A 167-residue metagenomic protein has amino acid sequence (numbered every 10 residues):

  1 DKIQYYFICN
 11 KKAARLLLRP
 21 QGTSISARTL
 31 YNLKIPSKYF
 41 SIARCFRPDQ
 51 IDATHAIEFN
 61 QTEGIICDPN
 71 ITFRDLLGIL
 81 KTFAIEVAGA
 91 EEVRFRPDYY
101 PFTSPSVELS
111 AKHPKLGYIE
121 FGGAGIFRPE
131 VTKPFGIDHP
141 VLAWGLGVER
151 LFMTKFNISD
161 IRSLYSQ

Functional and structural regions predicted by a protein language model:
D1-Q167: TRNA-recognition modules of translation machinery and tRNA-sensing kinases, especially anticodon-binding
